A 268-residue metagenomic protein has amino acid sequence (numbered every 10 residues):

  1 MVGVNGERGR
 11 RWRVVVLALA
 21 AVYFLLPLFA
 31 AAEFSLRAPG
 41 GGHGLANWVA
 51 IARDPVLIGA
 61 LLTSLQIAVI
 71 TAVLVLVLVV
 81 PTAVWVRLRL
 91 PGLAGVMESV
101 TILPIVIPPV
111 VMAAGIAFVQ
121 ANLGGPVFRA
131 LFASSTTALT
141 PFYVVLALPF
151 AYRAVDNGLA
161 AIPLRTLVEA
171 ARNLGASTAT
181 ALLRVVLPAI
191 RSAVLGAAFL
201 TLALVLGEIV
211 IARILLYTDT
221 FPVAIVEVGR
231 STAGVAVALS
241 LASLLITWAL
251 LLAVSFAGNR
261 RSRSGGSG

Functional and structural regions predicted by a protein language model:
M1-E7: Short, Lys/Arg-rich, polar N-terminal cytosolic tail immediately upstream of the first transmembrane signal-anchor
R8-G40, R53-A160, V185, A189 (+4 more regions): Membrane-water interface segments at the C-terminal ends of transmembrane alpha-helices in multi-pass inner-membrane
G41-L45, T218-T220: Extracytoplasmic catalytic/substrate-binding loops of multi-pass membrane glycan-assembly enzymes
H43-R53: A short amphipathic helical element positioned immediately N-terminal to and/or at the very start of a transmembrane
D156-L167, T178: Membrane-helix/interface signature in polytopic inner-membrane proteins
A171: The alpha-helix within a helix-turn-helix
L174-G175, P188: Glycine/proline-centered hinge or cleavage motifs at structural transition points of membrane proteins
A257-G268: Short cytosolic juxtamembrane segments of multi-pass membrane proteins
